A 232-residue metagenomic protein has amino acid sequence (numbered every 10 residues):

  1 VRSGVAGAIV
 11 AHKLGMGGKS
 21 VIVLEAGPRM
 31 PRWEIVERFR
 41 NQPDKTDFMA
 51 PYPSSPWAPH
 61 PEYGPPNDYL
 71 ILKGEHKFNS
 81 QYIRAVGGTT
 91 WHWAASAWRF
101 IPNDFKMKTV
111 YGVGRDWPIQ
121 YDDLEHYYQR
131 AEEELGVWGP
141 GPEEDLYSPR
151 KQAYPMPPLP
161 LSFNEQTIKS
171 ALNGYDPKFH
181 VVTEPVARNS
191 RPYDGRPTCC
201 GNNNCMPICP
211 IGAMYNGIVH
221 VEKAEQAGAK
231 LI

Functional and structural regions predicted by a protein language model:
V1-V23: N-terminal Rossmann-like FAD-binding beta1-loop-alpha1 element of flavoenzymes
G4-I9, R29, G87-T90, M214: Gly/Ser/Thr-rich beta-alpha loop segments that engage phosphate groups in nucleotides
G7-A8, M30-R32, F100, N189-P192: Flexible loop/turn segments at secondary-structure boundaries
G15-E37: Glycine-rich FAD pyrophosphate-binding loop
V23, H92, V182-T183: Structural recognition of the beta-strand scaffold that forms the well-ordered cores of secreted hydrolase catalytic
V36-A50: Acidic, Ser/Thr-rich peripheral helices and adjacent loops at domain boundaries
D47-M49, S54-Y63, Y69, E75 (+3 more regions): Conserved redox-cofactor binding core of oxidoreductases
Q81-A95: Conserved phosphate/anionic-ligand binding catalytic regions in large, soluble enzymes, centered on
